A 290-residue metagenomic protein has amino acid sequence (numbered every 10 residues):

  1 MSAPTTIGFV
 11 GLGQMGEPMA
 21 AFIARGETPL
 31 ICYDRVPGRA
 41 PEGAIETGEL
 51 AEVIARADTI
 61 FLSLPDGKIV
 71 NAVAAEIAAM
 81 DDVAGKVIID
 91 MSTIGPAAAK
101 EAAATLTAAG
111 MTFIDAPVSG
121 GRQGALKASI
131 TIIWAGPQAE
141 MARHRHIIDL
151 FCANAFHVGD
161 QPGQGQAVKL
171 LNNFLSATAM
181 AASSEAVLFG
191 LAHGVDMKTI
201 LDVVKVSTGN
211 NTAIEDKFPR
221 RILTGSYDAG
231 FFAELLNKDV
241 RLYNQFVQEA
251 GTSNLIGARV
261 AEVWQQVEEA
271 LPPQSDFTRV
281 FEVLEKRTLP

Functional and structural regions predicted by a protein language model:
M1-S63, M91, R122: NAD(P)+-binding Rossmann beta1-loop-alpha1 motif at the extreme N-terminus of oxidoreductases
L50-T112: Rossmann-fold NAD(P) dinucleotide-binding segment
T93-N173: Rossmann-fold dinucleotide-binding core
K127-A128, I132-A135, F156, P162-H193 (+2 more regions): Active-site-proximal catalytic alpha-helix in oxidoreductases
Q166, L175, A213-S275: Interdomain hinge/lid region at the active-site interface of Rossmann-like NAD(P)-dependent oxidoreductases
A270-P290: NAD(P)-dependent dehydrogenase/reductase Rossmann-like domain
